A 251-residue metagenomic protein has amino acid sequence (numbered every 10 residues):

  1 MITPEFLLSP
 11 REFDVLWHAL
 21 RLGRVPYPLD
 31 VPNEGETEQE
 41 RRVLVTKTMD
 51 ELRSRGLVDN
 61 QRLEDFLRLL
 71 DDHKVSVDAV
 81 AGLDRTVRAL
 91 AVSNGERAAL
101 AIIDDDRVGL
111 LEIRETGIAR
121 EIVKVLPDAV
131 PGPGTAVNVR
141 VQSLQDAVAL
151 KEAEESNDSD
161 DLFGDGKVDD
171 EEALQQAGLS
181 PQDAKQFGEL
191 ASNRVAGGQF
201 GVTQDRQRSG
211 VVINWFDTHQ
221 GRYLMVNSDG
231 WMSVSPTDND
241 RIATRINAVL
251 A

Functional and structural regions predicted by a protein language model:
M1-A251: Short, surface-exposed polybasic-aromatic patches that bind anionic ligands, especially phosphate groups
